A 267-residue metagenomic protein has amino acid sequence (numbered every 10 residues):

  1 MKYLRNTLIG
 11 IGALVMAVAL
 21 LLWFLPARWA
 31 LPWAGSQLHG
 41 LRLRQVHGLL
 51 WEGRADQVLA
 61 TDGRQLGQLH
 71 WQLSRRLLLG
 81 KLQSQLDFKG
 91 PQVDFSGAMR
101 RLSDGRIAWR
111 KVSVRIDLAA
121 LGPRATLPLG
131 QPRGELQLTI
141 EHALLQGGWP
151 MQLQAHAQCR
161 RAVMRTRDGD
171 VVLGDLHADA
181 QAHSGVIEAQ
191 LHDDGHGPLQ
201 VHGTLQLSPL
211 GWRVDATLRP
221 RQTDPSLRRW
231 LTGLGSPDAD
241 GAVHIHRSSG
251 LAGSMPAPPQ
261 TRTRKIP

Functional and structural regions predicted by a protein language model:
M1-G35: N-terminal type II signal-anchor transmembrane helix that functions as the membrane-insertion/stop-transfer segment
K2-G12, S36, G169-P267: Extended terminal
W33-L43: Juxtamembrane extracytosolic/periplasmic "stalk" immediately C-terminal to the first targeting helix
L41-G130, Q137, A143: N-terminal beta-strand/beta-hairpin edge segment
R54-D56, H70, Q85-D87, E135-T139 (+5 more regions): Beta-strand secondary-structure signal
G80-D87, D104-V112, G147-A155, E188-L191 (+1 more regions): Short, well-ordered strand-loop elements centered on a beta-strand within folded domains, enriched for acidic residues
G90, R161-V163, P220-Q222: Transmembrane beta-strands of outer-membrane beta-barrel pores
M99-V186, H196: Elongated, acidic membrane-bridging lipid-handling scaffolds and related periplasm/extracellular "bridge/tunnel" systems
